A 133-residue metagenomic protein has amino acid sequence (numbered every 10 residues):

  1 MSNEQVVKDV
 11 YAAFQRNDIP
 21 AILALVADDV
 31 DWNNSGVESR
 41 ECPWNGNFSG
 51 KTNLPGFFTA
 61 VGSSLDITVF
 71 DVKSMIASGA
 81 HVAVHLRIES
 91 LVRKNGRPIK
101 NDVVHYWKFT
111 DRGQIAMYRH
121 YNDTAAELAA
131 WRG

Functional and structural regions predicted by a protein language model:
M1-D28, G133: Short, low-complexity N-terminal intrinsically disordered segments enriched in polar/charged residues
S2, T59-G133: A beta-strand edge to alpha-helix "cap/lid" segment located at domain peripheries
V7-V10, I22-L23, V30, L54 (+4 more regions): Hydrophobic pocket/interface hotspot
D9-I19, C42-N45, V61-L65, H85-R87: Short, mixed-charge, low-aromatic patches
R16, P20, S49, N53 (+1 more regions): Short, flexible micro-motifs
A27-G79: A solvent-exposed, acidic/Ser-Thr-rich amphipathic alpha-helical stretch
